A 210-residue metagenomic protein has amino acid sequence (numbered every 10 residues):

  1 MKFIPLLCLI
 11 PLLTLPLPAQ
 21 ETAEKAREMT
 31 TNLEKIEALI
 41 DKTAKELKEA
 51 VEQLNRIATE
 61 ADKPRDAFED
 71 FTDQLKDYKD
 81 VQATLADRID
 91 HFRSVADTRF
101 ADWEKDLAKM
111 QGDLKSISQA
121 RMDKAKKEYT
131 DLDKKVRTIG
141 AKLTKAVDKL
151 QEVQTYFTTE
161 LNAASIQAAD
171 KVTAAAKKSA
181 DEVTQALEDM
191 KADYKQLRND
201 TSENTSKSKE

Functional and structural regions predicted by a protein language model:
P5-T14: Bacterial N-terminal signal peptides
A19-Q82: Immediate post-signal-peptide N-terminus of mature secreted/exported proteins
K25, M29, S118-R121, A125 (+4 more regions): Extended amphipathic alpha-helical segments
E37, A44, F68, T72-L75 (+7 more regions): Generic structural concept
L47, V51-L54, F100, L150-Q154 (+1 more regions): Extended amphipathic alpha-helical scaffold segments
K76-D90, T130-D131, R137, T155 (+1 more regions): Charge-rich amphipathic alpha-helical interaction elements
R88-D170, E188, E203-N204: Extended amphipathic alpha-helical interaction segments
